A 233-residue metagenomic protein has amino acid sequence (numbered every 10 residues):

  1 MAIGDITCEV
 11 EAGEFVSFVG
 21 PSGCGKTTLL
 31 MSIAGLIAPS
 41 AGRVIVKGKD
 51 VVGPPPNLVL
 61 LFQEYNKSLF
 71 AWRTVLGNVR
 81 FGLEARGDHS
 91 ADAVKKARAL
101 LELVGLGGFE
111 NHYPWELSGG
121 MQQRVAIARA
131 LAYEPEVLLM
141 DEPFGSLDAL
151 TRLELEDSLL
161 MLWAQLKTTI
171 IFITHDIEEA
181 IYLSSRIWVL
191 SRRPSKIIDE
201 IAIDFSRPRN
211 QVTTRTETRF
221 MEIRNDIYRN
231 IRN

Functional and structural regions predicted by a protein language model:
V19-P21: The feature captures the beta-strand-to-loop junction immediately N-terminal to the Walker
A34: Helix-to-loop junction immediately C-terminal to a conserved catalytic motif
G42-P54, K96: Conserved ABC transporter NBD signature motif
R73-E84: Q-loop/switch helix immediately C-terminal to the Walker
R80, A91-F109, M161: Conserved ABC ATPase "signature" region
H112-W115, Y133: Conserved signature/switch motifs of ABC ATPase nucleotide-binding domains
I127: Hydrophobic anchor residue at the start of the ABC signature
L138-D141: Catalytic Walker B motif of ABC-type/P-loop ATPase nucleotide-binding domains
